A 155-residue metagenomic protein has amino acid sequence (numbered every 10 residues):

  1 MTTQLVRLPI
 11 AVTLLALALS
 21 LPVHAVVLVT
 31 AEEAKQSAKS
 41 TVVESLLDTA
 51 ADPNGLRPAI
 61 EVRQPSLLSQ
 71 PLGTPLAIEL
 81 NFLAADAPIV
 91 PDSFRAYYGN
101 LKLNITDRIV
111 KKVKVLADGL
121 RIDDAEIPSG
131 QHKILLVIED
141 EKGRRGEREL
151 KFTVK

Functional and structural regions predicted by a protein language model:
P9-S20: Bacterial N-terminal signal peptides
A25-L76: Short, compositionally biased P/S/T/A/G/V-rich stretches that sit at domain boundaries
A77-A85: Short edge beta-strand/loop segments characteristic of extracellular beta-sandwich folds
A85-A96: Solvent-exposed loop/turn segments flanking beta-strands in beta-repeat/beta-sandwich domains
K112-R121: Aromatic sugar-binding surface patches on proteins that engage polysaccharides or sugar-phosphate polymers
D124-Q131: Surface-exposed, short loops/turns at beta-strand junctions within beta-sandwich domains
K151-K155: Short beta-strand edge segments in extracellular beta-sheet folds
